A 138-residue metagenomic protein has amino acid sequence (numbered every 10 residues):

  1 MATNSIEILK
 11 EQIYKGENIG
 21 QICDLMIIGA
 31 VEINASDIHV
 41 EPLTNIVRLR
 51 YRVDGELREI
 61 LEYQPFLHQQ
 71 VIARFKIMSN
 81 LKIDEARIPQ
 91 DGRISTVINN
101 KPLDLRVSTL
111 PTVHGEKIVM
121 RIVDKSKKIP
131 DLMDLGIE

Functional and structural regions predicted by a protein language model:
M1-E138: N-terminal "pre-motor" subdomain/linker immediately upstream of P-loop NTPase catalytic cores
